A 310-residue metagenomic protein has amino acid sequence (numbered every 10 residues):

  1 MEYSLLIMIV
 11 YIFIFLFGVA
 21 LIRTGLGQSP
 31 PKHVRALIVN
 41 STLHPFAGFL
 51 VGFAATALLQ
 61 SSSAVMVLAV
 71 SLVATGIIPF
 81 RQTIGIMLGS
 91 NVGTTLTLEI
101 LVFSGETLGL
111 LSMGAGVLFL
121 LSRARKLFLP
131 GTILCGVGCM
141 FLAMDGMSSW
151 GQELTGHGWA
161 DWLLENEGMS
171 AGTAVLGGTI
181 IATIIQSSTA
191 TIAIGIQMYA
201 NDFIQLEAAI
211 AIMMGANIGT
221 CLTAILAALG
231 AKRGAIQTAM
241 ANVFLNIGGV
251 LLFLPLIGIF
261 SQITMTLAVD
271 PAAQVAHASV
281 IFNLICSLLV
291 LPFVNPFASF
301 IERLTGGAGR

Functional and structural regions predicted by a protein language model:
Y3, M144, G151-E167, A235-R310: Transmembrane alpha-helical segments and their short flanking loops that form helix-hairpins/helix-helix interfaces
Y3-L16, L134-G138, Q205, A209-M213 (+2 more regions): Alpha-helical transmembrane segments
S4, K32-H44, T75-I78, T83 (+9 more regions): Membrane-helix interfacial "entry" motifs
V10-L59, S63-M66, G131-I185, T189-G195 (+1 more regions): Membrane-embedded alpha-helical segments and adjacent helix-loop junctions characteristic of multi-pass solute
L21-S29, H33, E99, P130-I133 (+5 more regions): Membrane-spanning helices that line or support transport/gating and their immediate boundary helices in channels
T56-L59, A64-T95, E99-E106, A115-L120 (+6 more regions): Membrane-interfacial helix-loop connectors
I84-L88, T107-M113, F128-C139, A239-L245: Cytoplasmic-side transmembrane-helix entry/capping segments in multi-pass membrane proteins
G114-K126, T132, G138-G146, A224-A228 (+2 more regions): Short helix-perturbing small/polar motifs within transmembrane alpha-helices
